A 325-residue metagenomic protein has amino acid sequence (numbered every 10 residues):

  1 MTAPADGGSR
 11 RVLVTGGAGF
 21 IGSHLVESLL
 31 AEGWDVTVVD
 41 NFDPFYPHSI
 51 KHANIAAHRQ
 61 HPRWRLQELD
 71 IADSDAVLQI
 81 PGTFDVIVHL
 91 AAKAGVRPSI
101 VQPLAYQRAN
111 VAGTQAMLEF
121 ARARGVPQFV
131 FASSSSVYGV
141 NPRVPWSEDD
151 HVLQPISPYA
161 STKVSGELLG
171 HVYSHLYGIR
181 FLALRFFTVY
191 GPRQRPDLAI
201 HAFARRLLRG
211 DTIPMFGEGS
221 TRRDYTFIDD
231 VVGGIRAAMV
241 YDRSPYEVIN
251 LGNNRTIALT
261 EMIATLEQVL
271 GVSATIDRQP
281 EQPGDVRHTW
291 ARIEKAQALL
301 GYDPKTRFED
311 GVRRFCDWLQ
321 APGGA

Functional and structural regions predicted by a protein language model:
M1-V189: N-terminal Rossmann-like NAD(P)+-binding domain of SDR-like oxidoreductases, especially those catalyzing
T2-A3, F308-A325: Amphipathic terminal alpha-helices
L25, I235-M239, L266, V312-L319: Hydrophobic "lid"/C-terminal helical patch of Rossmann-like NAD(P)-dependent dehydrogenase/epimerase domains
A56-P62, D149-V152, Y177-R180, A204-M215 (+2 more regions): A short C-terminal helix-loop "cap" of Rossmann-like NAD(P)-dependent dehydrogenase/epimerase domains
A76, A116-E119, Y225, D230-G233 (+1 more regions): Conserved mid-core alpha-helix of short-chain dehydrogenase/reductase
V164, L182, V189-A202, R209-D211 (+7 more regions): Glycine/proline-rich active-site loop of Rossmann-fold NAD(P)-dependent oxidoreductases
S165, L169, Y173, F203 (+2 more regions): Hydrophobic alpha-helix immediately C-terminal to the catalytic Tyr-X-X-X-Lys motif of short-chain
I228, E261, Q279-D303, R307-D310 (+1 more regions): Conserved C-terminal active-site "lid" loop/helix of NAD(P)H-dependent oxidoreductases that clamps the redox cofactor
